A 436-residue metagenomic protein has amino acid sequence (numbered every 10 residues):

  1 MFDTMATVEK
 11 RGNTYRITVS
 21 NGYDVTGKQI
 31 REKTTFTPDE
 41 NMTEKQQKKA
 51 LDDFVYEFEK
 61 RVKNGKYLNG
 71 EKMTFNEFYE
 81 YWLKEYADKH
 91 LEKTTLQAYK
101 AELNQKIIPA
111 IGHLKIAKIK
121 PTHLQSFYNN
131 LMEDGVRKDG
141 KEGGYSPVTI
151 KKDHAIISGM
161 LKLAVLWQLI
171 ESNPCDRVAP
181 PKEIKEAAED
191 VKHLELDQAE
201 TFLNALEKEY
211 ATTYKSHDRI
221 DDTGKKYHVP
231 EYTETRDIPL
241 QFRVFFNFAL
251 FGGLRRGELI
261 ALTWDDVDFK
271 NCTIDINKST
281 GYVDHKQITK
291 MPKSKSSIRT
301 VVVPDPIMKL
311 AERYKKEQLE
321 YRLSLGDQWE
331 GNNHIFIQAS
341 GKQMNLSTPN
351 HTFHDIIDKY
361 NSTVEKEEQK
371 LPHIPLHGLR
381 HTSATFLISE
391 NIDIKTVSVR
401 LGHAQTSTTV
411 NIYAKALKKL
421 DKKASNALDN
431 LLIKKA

Functional and structural regions predicted by a protein language model:
A6, R11, R16-S20, D176-P180 (+4 more regions): Conserved tyrosine-mediated DNA breakage-rejoining catalytic core shared by Y-recombinases
T7, E44-Q47, E71, L83-W167 (+6 more regions): N-terminal core-binding DNA-recognition domain of tyrosine site-specific recombinases/integrases
G12-T14, Y23-Q125, K316-G331, K418: N-terminal DNA-binding module of tyrosine recombinases/phage integrases
E32-T43, E195, N271-T273, M291-R313 (+2 more regions): C-terminal catalytic core of Y-nucleophile DNA break-rejoin enzymes
L166, V244-E258, T348, T352-D355 (+2 more regions): C-terminal catalytic core of tyrosine-transesterase DNA break-rejoin enzymes
I184-Q241, F251-L254: Long, amphipathic, Lys/Arg-enriched alpha-helical "connector/arm" segment
H193, T280-Y282, M308, L401-N426: Catalytic-site neighborhood detector that most strongly recognizes the C-terminal catalytic loop/helix of tyrosine
N204, K208-T233, N271, D284-I298 (+4 more regions): C-terminal secondary-structure termini that scaffold catalytic or DNA-interacting sites
